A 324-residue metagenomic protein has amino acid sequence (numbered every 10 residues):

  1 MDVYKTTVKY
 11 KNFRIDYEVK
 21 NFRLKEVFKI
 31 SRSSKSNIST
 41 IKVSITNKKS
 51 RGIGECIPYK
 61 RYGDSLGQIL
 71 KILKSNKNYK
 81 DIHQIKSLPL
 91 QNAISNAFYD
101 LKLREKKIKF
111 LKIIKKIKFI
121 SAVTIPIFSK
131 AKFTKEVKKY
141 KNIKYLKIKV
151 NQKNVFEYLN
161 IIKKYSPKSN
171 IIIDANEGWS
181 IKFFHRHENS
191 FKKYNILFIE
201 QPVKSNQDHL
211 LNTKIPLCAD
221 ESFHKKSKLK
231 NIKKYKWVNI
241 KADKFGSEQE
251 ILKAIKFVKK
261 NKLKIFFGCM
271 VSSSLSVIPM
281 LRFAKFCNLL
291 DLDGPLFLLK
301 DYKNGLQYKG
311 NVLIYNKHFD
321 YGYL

Functional and structural regions predicted by a protein language model:
M1-I171, G178-H185, N189-K192, Y302-L324: N-terminal capping/lid subdomain adjacent to the active-site entrance of alpha/beta enzymes
I148, K153-A284, L299-G310: Catalytic core of soluble alpha/beta enzymes
N288-D291: Short helix/strand-capping turn motifs
P295: Active-site cofactor/co-catalyst pockets and adjacent glycine-rich loops in catalytic enzymes
